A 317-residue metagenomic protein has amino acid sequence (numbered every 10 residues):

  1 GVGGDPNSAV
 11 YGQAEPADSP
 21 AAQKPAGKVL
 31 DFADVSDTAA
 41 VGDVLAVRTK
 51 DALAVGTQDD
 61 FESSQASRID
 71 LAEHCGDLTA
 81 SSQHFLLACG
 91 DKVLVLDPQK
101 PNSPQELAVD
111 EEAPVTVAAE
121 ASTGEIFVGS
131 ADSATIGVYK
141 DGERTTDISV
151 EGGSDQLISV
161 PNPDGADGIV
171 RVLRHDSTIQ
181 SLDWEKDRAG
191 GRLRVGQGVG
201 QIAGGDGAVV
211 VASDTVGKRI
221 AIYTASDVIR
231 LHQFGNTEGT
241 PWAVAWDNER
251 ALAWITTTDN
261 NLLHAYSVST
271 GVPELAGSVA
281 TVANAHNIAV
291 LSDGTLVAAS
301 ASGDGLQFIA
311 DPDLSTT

Functional and structural regions predicted by a protein language model:
G1-V35, V41-V44, S302, P312-T317: Sequence/structural signature of beta-propeller modules and their immediately flanking N-terminal secretory/stalk
P16-A33, F61-E73, P101-V109, G142-V150 (+3 more regions): A short beta-strand motif characteristic of beta-propeller blades
D31-G42, D70-Q83, E111-S122, V150-P163 (+3 more regions): Repeated scaffold domains used in trafficking and secretory/extracellular systems, primarily beta-propellers
A39-G42, A46-D51, A80-K92, A121-S122 (+5 more regions): Conserved beta-strand positions in repeat-built beta-propeller and related beta-rich domains
S63-L94, P98-T116: Blade-loop segments of beta-propeller domains
G129-A212, G217-A225, R230: Solenoidal tandem-repeat scaffolds enriched in leucines and small polar residues
G204-V282: Intrinsically disordered, low-complexity segments enriched in Gly and acidic/Ser/Thr residues that form flexible
A283-T317: Blade-level signature of beta-propeller repeat domains, shared across WD40, Kelch, NHL, RCC1 and BNR/Asp-box propellers
